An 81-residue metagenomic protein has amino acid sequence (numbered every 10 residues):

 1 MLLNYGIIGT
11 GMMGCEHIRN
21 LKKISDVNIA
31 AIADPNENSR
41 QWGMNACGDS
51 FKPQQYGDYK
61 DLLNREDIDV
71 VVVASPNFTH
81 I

Functional and structural regions predicted by a protein language model:
M1-S50: N-terminal Rossmann-like dinucleotide-binding module
P53-I81: Beta-loop-alpha module in the N-terminal Rossmann-like domain of NAD(P)-dependent dehydrogenases, especially those
